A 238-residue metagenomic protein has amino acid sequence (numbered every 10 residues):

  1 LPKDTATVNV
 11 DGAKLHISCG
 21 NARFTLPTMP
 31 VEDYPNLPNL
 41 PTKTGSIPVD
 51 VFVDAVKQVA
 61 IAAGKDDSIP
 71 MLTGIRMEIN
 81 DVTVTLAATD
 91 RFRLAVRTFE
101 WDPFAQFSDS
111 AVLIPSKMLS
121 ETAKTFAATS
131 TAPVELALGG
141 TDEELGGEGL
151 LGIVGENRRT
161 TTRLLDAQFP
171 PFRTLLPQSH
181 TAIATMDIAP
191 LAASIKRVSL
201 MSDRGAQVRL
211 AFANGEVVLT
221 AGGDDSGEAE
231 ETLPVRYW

Functional and structural regions predicted by a protein language model:
L1-W238: Structural preference for solvent-exposed beta-strand-turn elements and adjacent flexible terminal/loop segments within
